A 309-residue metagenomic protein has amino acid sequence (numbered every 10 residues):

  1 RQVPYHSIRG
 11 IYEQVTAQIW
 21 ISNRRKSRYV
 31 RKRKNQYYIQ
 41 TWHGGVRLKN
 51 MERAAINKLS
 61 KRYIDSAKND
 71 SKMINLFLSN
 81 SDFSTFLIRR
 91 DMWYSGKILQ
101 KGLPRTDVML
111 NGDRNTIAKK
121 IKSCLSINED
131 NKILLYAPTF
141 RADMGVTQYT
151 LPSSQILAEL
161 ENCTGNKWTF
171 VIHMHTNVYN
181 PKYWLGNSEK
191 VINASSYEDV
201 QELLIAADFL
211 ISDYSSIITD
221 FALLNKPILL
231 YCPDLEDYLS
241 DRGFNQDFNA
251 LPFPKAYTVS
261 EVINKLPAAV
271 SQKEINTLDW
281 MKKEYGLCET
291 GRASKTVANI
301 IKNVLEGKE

Functional and structural regions predicted by a protein language model:
R1, Y29, T85-L87, M109 (+3 more regions): Short, charged/polar "capping" segments at the starts of alpha-helices and the immediately preceding loops
R1-G112: Active-site and donor-binding regions of nucleotide-sugar-utilizing enzymes
P4-Q18, T176-T219: Donor nucleotide-activated moiety binding/catalytic core segment of transferases that use nucleotide-activated donors
W20-W42, R47, Y197-D241: A donor-sugar binding/catalytic signature common to diverse glycosyltransferases and related nucleotide-sugar
R24, N80-F83, M174-T176, Y214 (+1 more regions): Helix N-cap/beta->alpha junction signal
K101-W184, E289, A293-K295: Conserved catalytic-core segment of nucleotide-activated headgroup transferases in glycan assembly
N187, S216-Y285: Catalytic binding pocket for nucleotide-activated donors in carbohydrate/polymer assembly enzymes
T290-E309: C-terminal alpha-helical cap of glycosyltransferases
